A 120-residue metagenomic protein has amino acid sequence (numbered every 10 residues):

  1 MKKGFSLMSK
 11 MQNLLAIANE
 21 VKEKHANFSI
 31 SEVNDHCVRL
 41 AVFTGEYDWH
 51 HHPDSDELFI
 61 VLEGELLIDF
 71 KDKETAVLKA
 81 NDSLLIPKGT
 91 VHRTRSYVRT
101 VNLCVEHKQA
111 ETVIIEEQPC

Functional and structural regions predicted by a protein language model:
M1-R39, P119-C120: A short, N-terminal "cap"/entry segment at the start of jelly-roll beta-barrel domains of the cupin/DSBH fold
V21-K22, W49-H50, I68: Short loop/turn motifs at secondary-structure junctions and domain boundaries
A26, H36, G45, E74 (+3 more regions): A generic "binding-loop/recognition-motif" signal
N34, L62-E63, K79-A80, V98 (+1 more regions): A cytosolic small-molecule/anion-sensing beta-strand core signal
C37-P53: Conserved short histidine dyad/triad with adjacent acidic residue
D54-D56, I60-L67, K71-D72: Glycine- and acidic-residue-biased ligand/ion/polar-headgroup-sensing regions
D72-K88: Short acidic-glycine-tyrosine-enriched beta hairpin
K88-I115: Ligand-binding loop in jelly-roll beta-barrel domains
